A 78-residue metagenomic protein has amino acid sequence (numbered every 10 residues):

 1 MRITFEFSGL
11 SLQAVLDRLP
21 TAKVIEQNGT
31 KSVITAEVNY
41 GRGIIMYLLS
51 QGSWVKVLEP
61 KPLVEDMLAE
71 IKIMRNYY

Functional and structural regions predicted by a protein language model:
M1-Y78: Polybasic (Lys/Arg-rich)
